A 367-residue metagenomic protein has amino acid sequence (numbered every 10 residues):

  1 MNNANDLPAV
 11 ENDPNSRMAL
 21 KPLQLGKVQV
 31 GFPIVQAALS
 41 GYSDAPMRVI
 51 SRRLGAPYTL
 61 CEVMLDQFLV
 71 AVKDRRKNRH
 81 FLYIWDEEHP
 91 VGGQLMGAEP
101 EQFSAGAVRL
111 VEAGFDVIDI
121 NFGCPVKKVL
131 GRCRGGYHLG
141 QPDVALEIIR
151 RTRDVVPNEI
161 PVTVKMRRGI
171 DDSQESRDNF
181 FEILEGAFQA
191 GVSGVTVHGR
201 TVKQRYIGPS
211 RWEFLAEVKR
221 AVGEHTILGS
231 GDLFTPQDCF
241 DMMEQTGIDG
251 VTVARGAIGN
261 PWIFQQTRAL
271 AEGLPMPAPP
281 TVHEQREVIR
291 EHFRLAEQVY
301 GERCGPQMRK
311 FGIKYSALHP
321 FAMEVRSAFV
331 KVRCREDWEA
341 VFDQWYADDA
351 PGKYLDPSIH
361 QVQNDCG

Functional and structural regions predicted by a protein language model:
M1-G367: Flavin-dependent oxidoreductase catalytic cores
